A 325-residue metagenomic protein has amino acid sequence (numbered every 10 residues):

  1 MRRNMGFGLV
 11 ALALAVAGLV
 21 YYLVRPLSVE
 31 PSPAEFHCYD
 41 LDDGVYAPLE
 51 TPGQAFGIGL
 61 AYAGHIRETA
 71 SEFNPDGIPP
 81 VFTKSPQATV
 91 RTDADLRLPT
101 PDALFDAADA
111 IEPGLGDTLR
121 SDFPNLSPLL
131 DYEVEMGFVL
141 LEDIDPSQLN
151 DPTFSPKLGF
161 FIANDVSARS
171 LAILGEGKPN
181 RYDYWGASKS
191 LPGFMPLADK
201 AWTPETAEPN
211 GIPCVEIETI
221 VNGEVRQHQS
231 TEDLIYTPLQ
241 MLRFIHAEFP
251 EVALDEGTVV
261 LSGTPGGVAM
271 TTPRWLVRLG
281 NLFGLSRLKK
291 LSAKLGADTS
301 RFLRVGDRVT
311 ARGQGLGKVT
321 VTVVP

Functional and structural regions predicted by a protein language model:
M1-A13: N-terminal Sec-pathway targeting helices
L14-L23: Hydrophobic alpha-helical membrane-insertion segments, chiefly the h-region of N-terminal signal peptides
Y22-H228, Y236-L239, D255: Active-site microenvironments in enzyme catalytic cores
T89-V90, S188, Q229-Q240, V259 (+1 more regions): Short, basic/aromatic beta-hairpin or loop at an interaction surface
P99-F105, P192, P196, E232 (+2 more regions): Charged, cofactor-coupling segments
A253-L254, L303: Short, well-ordered loop/turn sites that connect or cap secondary structure elements
E256-G257, G306: Loop/turn positions that initiate beta-strands
V260-L261, V309: Generic structural signal for buried aliphatic residues
